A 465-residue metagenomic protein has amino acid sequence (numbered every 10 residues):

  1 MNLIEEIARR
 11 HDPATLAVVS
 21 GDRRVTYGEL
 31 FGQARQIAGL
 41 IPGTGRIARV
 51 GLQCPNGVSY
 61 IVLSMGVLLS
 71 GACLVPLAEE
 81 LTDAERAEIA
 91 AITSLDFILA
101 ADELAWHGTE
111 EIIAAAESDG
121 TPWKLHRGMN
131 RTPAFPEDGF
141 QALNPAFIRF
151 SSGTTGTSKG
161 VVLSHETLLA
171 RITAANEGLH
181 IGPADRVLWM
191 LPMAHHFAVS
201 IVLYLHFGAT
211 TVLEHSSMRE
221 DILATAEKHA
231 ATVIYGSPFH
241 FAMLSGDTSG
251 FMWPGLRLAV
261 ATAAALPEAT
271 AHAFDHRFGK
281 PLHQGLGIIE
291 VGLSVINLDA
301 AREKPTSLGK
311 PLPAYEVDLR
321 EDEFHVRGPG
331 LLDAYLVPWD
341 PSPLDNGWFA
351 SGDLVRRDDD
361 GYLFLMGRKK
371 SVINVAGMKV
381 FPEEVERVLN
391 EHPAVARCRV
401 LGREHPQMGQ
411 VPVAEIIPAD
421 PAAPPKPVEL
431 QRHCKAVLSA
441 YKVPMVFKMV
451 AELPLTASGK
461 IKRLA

Functional and structural regions predicted by a protein language model:
P13-A14, R131-F150, T157, H180-R186: Conserved pre-ATP/AMP-binding loop-to-beta segment of ANL
R23, G39-L81, W189-L191, K379 (+1 more regions): Conserved AMP-binding/adenylate-forming
T26-G28, A146-T173: Conserved AMP-binding A3 loop
L169-R186, M193-V233, D247-T248: Conserved AMP-binding/adenylation subdomain of ANL enzymes
A231-G236, S245-E303, E316: Gly/Ser/Thr-rich phosphate-binding loop
K310-A314, R320-N346, M378-V380: Conserved ATP/PPi-binding loop(s) of AMP-dependent carboxylate-activating enzymes
G328, L354-K442: AMP-binding/adenylate-forming catalytic core of the ANL superfamily
L438-K460: AMP-binding/adenylate-forming catalytic domain of the ANL superfamily
